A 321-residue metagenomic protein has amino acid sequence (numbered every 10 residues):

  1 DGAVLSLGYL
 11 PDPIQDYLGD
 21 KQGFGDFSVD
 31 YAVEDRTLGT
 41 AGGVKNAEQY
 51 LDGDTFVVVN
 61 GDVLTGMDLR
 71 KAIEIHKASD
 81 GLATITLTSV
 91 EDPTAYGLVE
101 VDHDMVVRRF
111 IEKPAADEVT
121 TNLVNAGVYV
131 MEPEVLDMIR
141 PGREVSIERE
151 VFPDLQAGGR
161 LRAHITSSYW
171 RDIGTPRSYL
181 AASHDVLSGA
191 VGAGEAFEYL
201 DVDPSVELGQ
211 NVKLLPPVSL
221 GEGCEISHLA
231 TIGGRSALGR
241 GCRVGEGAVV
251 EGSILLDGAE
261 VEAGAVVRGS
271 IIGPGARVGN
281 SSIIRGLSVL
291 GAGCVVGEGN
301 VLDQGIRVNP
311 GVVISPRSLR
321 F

Functional and structural regions predicted by a protein language model:
D1-N60, L64-K71, V101, G305 (+1 more regions): Conserved N-terminal catalytic core of the sugar/cofactor nucleotidyltransferase
L7, V33, N60, I85-L87 (+2 more regions): Short loop/edge segments at beta-strand edges and connector loops that shape dinucleotide/nucleotide cofactor-binding
F56-V57, L64, R70-K77, E91-P93 (+1 more regions): Catalytic-core segments of class I nucleotidyltransferases/pyrophosphorylases that form NMP-activated intermediates
S79-S89: A short, conserved acidic/glycine-rich loop-to-beta-strand motif that forms the donor nucleotide-sugar/metal
T94-L98: Glycine-rich phosphate-binding loop of ATP-grasp-fold ATP-dependent ligases
N125-V128, R143, P216, G286 (+1 more regions): Glycine/small-residue-rich pyrophosphate-binding loop that anchors the diphosphate of NDP-sugar donors
Q156-G252, G258: Extended, small-residue-rich solenoid/repeat segments and analogous flexible loops that form exposed scaffolds
G245-F321: Glycine-rich hexapeptide-repeat left-handed beta-helix
